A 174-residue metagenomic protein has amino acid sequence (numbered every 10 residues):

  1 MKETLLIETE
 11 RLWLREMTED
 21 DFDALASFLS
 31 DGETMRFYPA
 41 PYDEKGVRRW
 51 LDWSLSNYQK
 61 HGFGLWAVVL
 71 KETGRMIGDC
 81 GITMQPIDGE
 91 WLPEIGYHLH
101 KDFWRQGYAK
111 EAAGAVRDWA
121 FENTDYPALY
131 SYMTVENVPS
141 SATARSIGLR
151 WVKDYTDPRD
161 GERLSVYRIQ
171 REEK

Functional and structural regions predicted by a protein language model:
M1-R36, D52, L65, V69-K174: Acyl-donor (CoA/ACP) binding surface of acyl/acetyltransferases
D43-G62: Active-site rim helix/loop that mediates acceptor-substrate recognition in acyltransferases
